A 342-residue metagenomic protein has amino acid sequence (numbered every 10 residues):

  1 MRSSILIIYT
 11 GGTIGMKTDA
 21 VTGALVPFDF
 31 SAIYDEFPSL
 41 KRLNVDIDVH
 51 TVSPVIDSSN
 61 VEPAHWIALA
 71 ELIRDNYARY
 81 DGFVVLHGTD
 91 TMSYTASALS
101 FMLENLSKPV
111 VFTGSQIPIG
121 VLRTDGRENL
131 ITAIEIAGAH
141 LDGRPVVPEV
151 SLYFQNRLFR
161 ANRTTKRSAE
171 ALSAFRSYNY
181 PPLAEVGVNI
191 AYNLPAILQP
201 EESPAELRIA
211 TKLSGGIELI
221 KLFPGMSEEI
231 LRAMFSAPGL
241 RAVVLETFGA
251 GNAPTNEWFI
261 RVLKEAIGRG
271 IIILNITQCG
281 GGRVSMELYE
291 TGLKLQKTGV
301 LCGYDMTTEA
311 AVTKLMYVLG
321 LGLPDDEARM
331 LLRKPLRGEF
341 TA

Functional and structural regions predicted by a protein language model:
M1-D75: ATP/NTP phosphate-donor binding region
R2, I8-G12, F30-K41, R160-L245 (+3 more regions): Accessory alpha-helical/coil subdomains and C-terminal extensions that flank or cap enzyme catalytic cores
I8-T10, V85-H87, V111-G114, P148-Q155 (+3 more regions): Short beta-strand segments
M16-K17, T91-A96, G126-L130, N252-T255: Short glycine/serine/threonine-rich phosphate/pyrophosphate-binding segments that cradle anionic phosphate groups
Y80-M92, P238-G251: Short acidic, glycine-rich surface-loop motifs adjacent to enzyme active sites
V85-K108, T255-V262, T291: Short Gly/Thr/Asp-enriched flexible loops that form oxyanion-binding sites at enzyme active sites
F112-G187: Internal gly/pro-rich beta-alpha loop/helix module that stabilizes soluble enzyme cofactors or their anionic handles
T247-A342: C-terminal non-catalytic interaction/assembly regions of soluble proteins
